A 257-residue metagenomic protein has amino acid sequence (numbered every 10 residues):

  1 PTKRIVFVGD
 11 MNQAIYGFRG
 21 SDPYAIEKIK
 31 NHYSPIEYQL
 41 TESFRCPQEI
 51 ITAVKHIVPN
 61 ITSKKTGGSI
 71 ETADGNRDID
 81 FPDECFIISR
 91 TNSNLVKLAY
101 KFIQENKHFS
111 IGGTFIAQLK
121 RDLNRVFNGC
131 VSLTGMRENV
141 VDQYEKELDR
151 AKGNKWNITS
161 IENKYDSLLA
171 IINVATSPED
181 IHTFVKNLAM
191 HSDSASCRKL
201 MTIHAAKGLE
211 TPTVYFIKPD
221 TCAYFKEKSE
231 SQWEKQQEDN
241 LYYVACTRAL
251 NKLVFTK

Functional and structural regions predicted by a protein language model:
P1-D74, F86-K97, K101-Q104, S110-R121 (+4 more regions): Conserved helicase motor core of SF1/SF2 NTP-dependent helicases
D78-F81: Short amphipathic alpha-helix with an adjacent loop that forms part of the alpha/beta core around
N124-T256: Conserved helicase C-terminal RecA-like lobe
